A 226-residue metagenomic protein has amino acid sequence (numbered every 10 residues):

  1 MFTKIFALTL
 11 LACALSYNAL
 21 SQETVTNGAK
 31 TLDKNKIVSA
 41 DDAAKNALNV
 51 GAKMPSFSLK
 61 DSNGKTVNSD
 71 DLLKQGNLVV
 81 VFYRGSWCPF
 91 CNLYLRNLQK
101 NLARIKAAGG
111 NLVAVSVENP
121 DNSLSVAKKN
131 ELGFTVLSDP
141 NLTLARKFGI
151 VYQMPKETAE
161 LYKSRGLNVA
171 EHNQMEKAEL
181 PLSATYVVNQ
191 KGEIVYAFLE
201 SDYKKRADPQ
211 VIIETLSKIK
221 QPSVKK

Functional and structural regions predicted by a protein language model:
M1-S56: N-terminal targeting signals for export/organelle localization
S69-L98: Short active-site neighborhood of thiol/selenol oxidoreductases, capturing the structured segment around
L93-G149: Structural microenvironment flanking redox-active thiols in thiol-disulfide oxidoreductases
N141-K204: Thiol/selenol-based redox catalytic cores and closely related redox-interacting motifs
Y203-K218: A short, polar/charged loop-to-alpha-helix boundary motif
V224-K226: Cysteine/selenocysteine-centered motifs that mediate thiol-based redox chemistry or coordinate metal-sulfur cofactors
